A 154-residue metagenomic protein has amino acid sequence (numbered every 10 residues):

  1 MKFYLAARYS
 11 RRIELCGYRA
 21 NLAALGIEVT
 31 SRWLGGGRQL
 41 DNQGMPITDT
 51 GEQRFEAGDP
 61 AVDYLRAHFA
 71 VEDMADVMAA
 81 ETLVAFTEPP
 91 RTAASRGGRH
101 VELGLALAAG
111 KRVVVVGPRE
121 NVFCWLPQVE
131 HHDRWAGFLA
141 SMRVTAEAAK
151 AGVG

Functional and structural regions predicted by a protein language model:
M1-G154: Conserved catalytic or regulatory cores that recognize and/or transform ribose-phosphate-containing ligands
